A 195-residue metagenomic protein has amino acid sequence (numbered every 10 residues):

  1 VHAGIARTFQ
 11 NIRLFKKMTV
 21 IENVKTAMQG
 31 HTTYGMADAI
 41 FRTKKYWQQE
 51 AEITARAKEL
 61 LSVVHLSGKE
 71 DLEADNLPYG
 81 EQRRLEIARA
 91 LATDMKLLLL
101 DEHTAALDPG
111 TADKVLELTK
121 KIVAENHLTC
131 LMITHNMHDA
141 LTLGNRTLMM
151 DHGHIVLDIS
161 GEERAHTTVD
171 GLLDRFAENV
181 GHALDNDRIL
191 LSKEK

Functional and structural regions predicted by a protein language model:
V1-L99, A105-A112, L118-K120, T147 (+2 more regions): Glycine-rich phosphate-binding loops of nucleotide-dependent enzymes
T134-H135: H-loop/switch region of ABC-family ATPase nucleotide-binding domains
A140-T142: A short, surface-exposed alpha-helical micro-motif characterized by mixed small hydrophobic and charged/polar residues
H154-V180: Conserved beta-strand-loop-alpha-helix hinge in the C-terminal portion of ABC ATPase nucleotide-binding domains
I189-K195: ABC-family P-loop ATPase nucleotide-binding domain
